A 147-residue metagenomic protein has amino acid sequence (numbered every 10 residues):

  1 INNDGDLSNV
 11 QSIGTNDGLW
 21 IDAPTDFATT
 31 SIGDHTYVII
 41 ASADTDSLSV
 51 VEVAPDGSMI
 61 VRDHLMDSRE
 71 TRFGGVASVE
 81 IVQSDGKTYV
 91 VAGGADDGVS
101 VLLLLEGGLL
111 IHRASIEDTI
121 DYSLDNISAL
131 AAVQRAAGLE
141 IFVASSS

Functional and structural regions predicted by a protein language model:
I1-S147: Feature marking well-ordered beta-strand scaffolds used for ligand recognition
